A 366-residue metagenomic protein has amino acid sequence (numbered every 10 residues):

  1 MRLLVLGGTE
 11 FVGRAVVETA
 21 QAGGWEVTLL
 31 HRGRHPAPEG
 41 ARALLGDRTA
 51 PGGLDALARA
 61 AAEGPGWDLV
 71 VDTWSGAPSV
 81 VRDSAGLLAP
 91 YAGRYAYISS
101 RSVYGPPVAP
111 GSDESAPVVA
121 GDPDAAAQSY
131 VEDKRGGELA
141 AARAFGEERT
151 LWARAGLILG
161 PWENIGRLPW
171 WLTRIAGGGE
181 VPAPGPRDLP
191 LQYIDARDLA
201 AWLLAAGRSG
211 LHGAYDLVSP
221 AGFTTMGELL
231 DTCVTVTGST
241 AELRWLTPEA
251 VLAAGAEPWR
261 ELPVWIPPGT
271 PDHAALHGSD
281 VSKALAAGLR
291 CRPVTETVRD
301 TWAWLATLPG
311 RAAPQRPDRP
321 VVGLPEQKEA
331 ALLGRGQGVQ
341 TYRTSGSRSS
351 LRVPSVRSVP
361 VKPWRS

Functional and structural regions predicted by a protein language model:
L3-G23: N-terminal Rossmann NAD(P)H-binding glycine-rich loop of SDR-like oxidoreductase domains
L29-R34, R48: N-terminal Rossmann-fold cofactor-binding loop
L44-W67, G76-R82: Conserved Rossmann-fold cofactor-binding substructure of NAD(P)-dependent oxidoreductases
P65-G121, R135-A142: NAD(P)-cofactor binding segment of oxidoreductase domains
S99, E138-W162: Conserved beta-loop-beta element that borders a ligand/cofactor-binding pocket
P110-L139, I165-P169, L189-Y193, F223: Short-chain dehydrogenase/reductase
I165-W171, P184-S209, G213-D216, E228 (+1 more regions): Substrate-positioning beta->alpha
A205-D272, D280, D300-W302, P309-R365: Mid/C-terminal beta-alpha module of Rossmann-like enzyme folds, strongest in SDR-family dehydrogenases/epimerases
